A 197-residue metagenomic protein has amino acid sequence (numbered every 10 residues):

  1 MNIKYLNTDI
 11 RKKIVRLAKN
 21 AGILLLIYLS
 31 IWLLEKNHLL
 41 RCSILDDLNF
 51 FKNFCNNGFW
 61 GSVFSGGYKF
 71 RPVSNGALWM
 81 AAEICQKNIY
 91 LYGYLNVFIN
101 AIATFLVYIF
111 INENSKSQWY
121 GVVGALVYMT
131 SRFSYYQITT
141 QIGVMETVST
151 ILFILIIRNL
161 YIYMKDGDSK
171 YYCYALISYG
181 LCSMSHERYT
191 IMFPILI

Functional and structural regions predicted by a protein language model:
M1-W32: Start-transfer (signal-anchor) and selected internal transmembrane alpha helices of multi-pass inner/ER membrane
H38-C42, N56-W79, E83, I89-V97: Membrane-proximal lumenal/periplasmic loop motifs of glycosylation machinery
C85-F105, V122-A125, T139-I142: Loop-to-helix entry region of an early transmembrane alpha helix in multi-pass inner-membrane enzymes
Y94-S115, L155-N159: Transmembrane-helix motifs of polytopic, lipid-linked glycan transferases
V107-F133, T150-I151: Transmembrane-helix signature of polytopic, membrane-embedded enzymes that assemble or transfer cell-envelope glycans
L126, Y135-L155, S185: Multi-pass, polyprenyl lipid-linked donor-dependent membrane glycosyltransferases
V148, F153-Y172, C182: Membrane-interface transmembrane helices that cradle and orient dolichyl/undecaprenyl
Y174, E187-I197: Transmembrane-embedded, aromatic-rich helix segments that form part of the hydrophobic channel/pocket engaging
